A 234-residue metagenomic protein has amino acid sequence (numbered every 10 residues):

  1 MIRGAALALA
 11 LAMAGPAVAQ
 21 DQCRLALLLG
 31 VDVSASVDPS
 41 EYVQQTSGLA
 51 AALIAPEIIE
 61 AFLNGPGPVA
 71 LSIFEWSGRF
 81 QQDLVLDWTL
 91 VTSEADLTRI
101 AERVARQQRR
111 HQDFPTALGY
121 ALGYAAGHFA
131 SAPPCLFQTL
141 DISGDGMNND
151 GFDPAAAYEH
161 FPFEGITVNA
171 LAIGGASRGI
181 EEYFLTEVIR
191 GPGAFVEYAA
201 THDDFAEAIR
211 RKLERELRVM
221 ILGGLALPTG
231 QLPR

Functional and structural regions predicted by a protein language model:
A14-P16: N-terminal signal peptide c-region/cleavage motif recognized by signal peptidases
D21-D87, T139-S143, N169-L171: Von Willebrand factor
G30-S40, L71, D87-L90, V104-P115 (+4 more regions): Second-shell loop/turn segments in exported
P56-G65, P115, P133-Q138, I221-L225: Surface-exposed patches in mature extracellular/periplasmic domains of secreted proteins
D83, V91, A95-Q138, A170-I180 (+2 more regions): Von Willebrand factor
Q112-F163, E214, R218: Exposed acidic/Ser/Thr-rich ligand/metal-binding surfaces
G146-E187: VWA/integrin I-like adhesion module and closely mimicked acidic/polar interface patches used
A176-G224: Von Willebrand factor A/integrin I-like adhesion domains
